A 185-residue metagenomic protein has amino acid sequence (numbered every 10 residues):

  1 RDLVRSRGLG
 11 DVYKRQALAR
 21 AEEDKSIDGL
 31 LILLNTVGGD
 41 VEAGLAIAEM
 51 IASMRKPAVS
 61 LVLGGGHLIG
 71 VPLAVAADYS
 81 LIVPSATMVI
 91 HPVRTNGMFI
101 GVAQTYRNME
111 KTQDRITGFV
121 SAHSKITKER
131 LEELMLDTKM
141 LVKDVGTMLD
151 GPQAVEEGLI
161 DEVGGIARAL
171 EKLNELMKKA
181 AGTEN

Functional and structural regions predicted by a protein language model:
D2-Y13: Single conserved hydrophobic/aromatic residue that forms the stacking wall/gate of nucleotide- or nucleobase-binding
L9, A77-D78, I160: Short, well-ordered alpha-helix to beta-strand connector turns
K14, I32, A74, I116 (+1 more regions): Terminal peptide-recognition signature
K14-T36: A structural preference for short, pocket-lining loop segments at secondary-structure junctions
A17, A43, I47-M50, G66-L73 (+5 more regions): Stable alpha-helical elements in mature extracytoplasmic
T36-I47, I51-G97: Glycine-rich beta-to-alpha active-site loop
V93-L173: Charged, glycine-interspersed solvent-exposed loop segments at helix/strand-loop junctions that cap or gate access
E171-N185: C-terminal intrinsically disordered, low-complexity extensions immediately downstream of enzyme catalytic cores
